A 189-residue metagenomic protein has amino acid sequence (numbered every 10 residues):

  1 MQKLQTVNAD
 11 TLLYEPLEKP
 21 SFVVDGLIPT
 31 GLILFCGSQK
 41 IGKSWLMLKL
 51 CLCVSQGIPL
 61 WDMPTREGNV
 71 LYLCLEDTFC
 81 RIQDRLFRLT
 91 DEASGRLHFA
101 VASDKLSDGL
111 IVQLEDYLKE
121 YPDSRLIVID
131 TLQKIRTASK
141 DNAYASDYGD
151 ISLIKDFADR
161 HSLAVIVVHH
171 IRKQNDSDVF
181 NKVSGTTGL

Functional and structural regions predicted by a protein language model:
Q2-Q5, D10, L17-K19, V23-V24 (+5 more regions): Conserved inter-motif catalytic segment of the P-loop NTP-binding fold
L13-K19, D178-N181: Short gly/ser/thr-rich secondary-structure transition/capping motifs
L34-C36, K40, S44-W45, L73 (+2 more regions): Phosphate-binding/switch region of NTP-binding enzymes
L46, L50: Hydrophobic positions on the alpha1 helix immediately C-terminal to the Walker A/P-loop
C53-G57: Active-site catalytic microenvironments for nucleophilic, acid-base chemistry
